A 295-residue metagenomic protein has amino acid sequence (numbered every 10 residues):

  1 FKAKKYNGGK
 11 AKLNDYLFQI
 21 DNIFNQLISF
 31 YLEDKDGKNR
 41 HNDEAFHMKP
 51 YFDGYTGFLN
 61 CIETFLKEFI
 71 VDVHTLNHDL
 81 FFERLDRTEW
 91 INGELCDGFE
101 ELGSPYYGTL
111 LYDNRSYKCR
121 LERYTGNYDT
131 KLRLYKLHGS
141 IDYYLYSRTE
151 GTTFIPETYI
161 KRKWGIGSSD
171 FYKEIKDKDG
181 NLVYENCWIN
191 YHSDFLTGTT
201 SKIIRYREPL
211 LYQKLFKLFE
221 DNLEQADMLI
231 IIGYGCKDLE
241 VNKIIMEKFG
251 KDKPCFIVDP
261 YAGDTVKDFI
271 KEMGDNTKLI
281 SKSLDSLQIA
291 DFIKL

Functional and structural regions predicted by a protein language model:
F1-D21, E63-F195: Extended, H/D-rich, highly charged conserved domains that either
F1-F46, G233: Non-cleavable N-terminal signal-anchor transmembrane helices
Q26-D53, S193-Y212: Glycine-rich phosphate-binding "P-loop"
D43-P50, L66-V73, T125, R207 (+2 more regions): Conserved aromatic-histidine-acidic binding/catalytic patches
M48-E63, L211-N222: A short, well-structured juxtamembrane/interface segment
F52, D79, G235-K237: Short beta->alpha connector loops
N60, L76, L80-R84, K217 (+2 more regions): A broad, structural surface signal
Y124, T199-L295: SIR2/sirtuin-family catalytic core signature
